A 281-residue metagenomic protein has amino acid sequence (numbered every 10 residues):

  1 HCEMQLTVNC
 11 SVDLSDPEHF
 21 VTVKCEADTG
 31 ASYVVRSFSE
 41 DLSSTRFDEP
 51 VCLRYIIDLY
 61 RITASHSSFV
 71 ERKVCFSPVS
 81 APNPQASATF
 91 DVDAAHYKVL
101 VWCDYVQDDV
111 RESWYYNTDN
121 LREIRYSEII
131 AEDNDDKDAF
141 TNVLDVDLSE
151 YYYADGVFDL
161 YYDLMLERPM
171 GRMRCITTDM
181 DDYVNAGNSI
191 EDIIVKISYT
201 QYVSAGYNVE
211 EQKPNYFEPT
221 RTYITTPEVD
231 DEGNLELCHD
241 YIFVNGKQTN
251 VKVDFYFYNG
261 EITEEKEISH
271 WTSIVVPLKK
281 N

Functional and structural regions predicted by a protein language model:
H1-R54, T63-A64, S113-N188: Primarily secretory-pathway and cell-envelope proteins
F38-S113, D182-K280: Tryptophan-paired
